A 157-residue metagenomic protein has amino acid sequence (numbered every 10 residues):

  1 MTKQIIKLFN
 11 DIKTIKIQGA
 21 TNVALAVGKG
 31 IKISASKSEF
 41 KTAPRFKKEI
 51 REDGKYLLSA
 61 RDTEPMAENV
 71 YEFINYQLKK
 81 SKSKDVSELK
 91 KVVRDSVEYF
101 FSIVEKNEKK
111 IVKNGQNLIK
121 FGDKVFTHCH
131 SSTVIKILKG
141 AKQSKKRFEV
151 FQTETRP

Functional and structural regions predicted by a protein language model:
M1-V93: Long amphipathic alpha-helical segments
I15-K16, Q116-K120, K142-K145: Solvent-exposed alpha-helices and their adjacent loops that cap or buttress functional pockets in soluble metabolic
S83, I111-G115, K136-K139: Short, charged beta->alpha transition segments
R94-F101: Short glycine/proline- and acidic residue-enriched helix-loop micro-motifs that form flexible lids or anion-recognition
I103-K120: A short, well-structured juxtamembrane/interface segment
T127: Conserved hydrophobic/aromatic pocket- or pore-lining residues that grip, position, or stack substrates in active sites
S131-P157: Glycine-rich phosphate/diphosphate-binding loop of Rossmann-like nucleotide-binding domains
